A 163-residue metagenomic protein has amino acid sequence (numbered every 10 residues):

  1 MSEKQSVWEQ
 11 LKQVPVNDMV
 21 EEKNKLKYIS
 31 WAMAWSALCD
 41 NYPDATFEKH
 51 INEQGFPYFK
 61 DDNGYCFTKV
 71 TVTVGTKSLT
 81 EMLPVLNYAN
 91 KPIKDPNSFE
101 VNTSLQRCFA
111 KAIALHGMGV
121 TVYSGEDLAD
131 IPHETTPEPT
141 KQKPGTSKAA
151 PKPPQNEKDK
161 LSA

Functional and structural regions predicted by a protein language model:
M1-D159: Polyanion-binding surfaces on beta-sheet-dominated domains and ring/shell assemblies
